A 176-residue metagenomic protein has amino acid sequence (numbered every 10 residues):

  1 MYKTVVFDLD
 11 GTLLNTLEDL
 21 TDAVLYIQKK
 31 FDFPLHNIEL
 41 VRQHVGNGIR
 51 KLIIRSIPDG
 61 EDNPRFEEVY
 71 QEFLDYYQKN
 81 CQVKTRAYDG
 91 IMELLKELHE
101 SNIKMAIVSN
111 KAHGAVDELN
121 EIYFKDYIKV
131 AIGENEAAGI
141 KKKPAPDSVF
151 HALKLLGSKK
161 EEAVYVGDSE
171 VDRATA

Functional and structural regions predicted by a protein language model:
M1-Q43, I57: Active-site neighborhood of HAD-like aspartate-dependent phosphohydrolases
K3, S101-K104, E162: Structural signature of beta-strand start/N-cap positions in the alpha/beta core of ABC transporter nucleotide-binding
T21, L25, R42, G46-I54 (+4 more regions): An amphipathic alpha-helix signature
A23, L52, G90, A115-E118 (+1 more regions): Phosphate- and divalent-cation-binding pockets in alpha/beta enzyme and binding domains that engage nucleotide-derived
I27-Q28, G48-D62, L119, A152-L153: Helix-loop "lid/cap" segments that line or gate small-molecule binding pockets
F31, I54-E93: Metal-dependent phosphoesterase signature
D75-I107, H113-E118, P146: Short, acidic loop-to-helix structural element flanking the phosphoryl-transfer center in phosphate-processing enzymes
V83-K84, A112-V166, E170-T175: Substrate-recognition "cap/lid" segment bordering the active-site pocket of phosphatases
